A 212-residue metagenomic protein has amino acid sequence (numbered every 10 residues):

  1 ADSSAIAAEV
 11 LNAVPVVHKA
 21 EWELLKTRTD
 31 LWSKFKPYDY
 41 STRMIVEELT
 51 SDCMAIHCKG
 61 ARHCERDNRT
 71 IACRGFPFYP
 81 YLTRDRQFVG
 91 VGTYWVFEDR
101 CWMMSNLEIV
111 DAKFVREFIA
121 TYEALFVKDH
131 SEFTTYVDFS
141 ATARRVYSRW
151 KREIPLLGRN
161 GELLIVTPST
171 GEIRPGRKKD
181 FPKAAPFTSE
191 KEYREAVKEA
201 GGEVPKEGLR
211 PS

Functional and structural regions predicted by a protein language model:
A1-S212: Short loop/turn segments that flank or connect secondary-structure elements
